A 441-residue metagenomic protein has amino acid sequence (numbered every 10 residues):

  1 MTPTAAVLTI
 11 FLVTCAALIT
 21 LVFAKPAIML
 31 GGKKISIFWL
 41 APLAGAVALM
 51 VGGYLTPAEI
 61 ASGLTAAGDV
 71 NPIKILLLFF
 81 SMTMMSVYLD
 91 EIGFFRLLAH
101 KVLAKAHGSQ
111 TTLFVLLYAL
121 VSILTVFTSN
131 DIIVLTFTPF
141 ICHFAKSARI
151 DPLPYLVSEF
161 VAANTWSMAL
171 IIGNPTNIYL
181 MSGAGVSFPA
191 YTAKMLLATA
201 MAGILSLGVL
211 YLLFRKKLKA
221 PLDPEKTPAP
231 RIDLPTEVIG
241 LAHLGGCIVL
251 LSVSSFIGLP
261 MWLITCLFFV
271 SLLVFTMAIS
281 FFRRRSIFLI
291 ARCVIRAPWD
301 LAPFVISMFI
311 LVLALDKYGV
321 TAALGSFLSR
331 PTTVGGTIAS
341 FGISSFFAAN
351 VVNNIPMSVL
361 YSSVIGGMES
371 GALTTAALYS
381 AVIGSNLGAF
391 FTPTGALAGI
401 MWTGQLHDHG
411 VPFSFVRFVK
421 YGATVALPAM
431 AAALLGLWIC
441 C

Functional and structural regions predicted by a protein language model:
T2-A5, L18-L43, V47, Y54-T56 (+2 more regions): Flexible hinge motifs at transmembrane-helix junctions and intramembrane kinks/re-entrant loops in multi-pass membrane
T2-A6, L21-G32, I150-L153, A169-L170 (+2 more regions): Juxtamembrane and boundary regions of transmembrane helices in multi-pass small-molecule transporters and channels
T4, F11, C15, G203-S286: Long, contiguous bundles of hydrophobic transmembrane helices that form the permeation core of multi-pass
A61-I150, D300-S370: Membrane-embedded alpha-helical segments and adjacent helix-loop junctions characteristic of multi-pass solute
N71-S81, A190-G208, G258-F268, L378-T392: Alpha-helical transmembrane segments
L98, I132-H143, L156, L170-A184 (+4 more regions): Re-entrant/interfacial helical elements at transmembrane boundaries that shape and gate the permeation pathway
Q110-S122, R149-W166, A200, V334-A348 (+2 more regions): Alpha-helical transmembrane segments of multi-pass membrane proteins
A229-L241, F288-S307, S329-T332: Membrane-water interface at loop-to-transmembrane-helix junctions
